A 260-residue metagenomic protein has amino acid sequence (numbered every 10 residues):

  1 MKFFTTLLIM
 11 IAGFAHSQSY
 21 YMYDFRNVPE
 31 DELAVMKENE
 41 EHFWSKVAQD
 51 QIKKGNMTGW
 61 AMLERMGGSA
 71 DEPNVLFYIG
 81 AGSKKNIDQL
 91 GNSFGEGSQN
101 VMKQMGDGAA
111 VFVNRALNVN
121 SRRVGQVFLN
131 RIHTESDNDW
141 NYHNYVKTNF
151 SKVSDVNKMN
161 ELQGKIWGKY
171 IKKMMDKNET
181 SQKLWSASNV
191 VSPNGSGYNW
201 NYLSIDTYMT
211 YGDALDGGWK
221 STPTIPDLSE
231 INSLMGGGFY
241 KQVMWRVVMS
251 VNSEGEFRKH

Functional and structural regions predicted by a protein language model:
M1-Y20: Bacterial Sec-dependent N-terminal signal peptides
S17-Q99, A109-H260: Short S/T/G/P-rich N-terminal loop/turn motif that feeds into the first structured element of a domain
